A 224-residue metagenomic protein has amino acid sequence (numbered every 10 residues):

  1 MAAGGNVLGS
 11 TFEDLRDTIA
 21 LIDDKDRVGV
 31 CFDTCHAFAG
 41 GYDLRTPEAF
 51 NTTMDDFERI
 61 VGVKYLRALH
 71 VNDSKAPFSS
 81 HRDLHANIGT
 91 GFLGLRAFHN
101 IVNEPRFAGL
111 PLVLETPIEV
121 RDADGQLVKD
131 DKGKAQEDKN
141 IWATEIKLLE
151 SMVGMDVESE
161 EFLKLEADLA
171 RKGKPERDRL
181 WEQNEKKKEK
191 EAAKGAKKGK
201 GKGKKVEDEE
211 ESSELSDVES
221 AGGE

Functional and structural regions predicted by a protein language model:
M1-T90: Acidic/histidine-rich catalytic cores of soluble enzymes
G9-D17, E48-D55, R82-H99, D122-S159: Short, electropositive alpha-helical surface patch
V28-F32, V102, A108-L110: Glycine/serine-rich loop-strand microenvironments at binding/catalytic pocket rims
E58, G62, G94, D178-W181 (+1 more regions): Glycine-centered helix-coil hinge/cap
Y65-R67, A108-L112: A short pocket-lining beta-strand/turn micro-motif at the edge of beta-sheets
P111-E119: Short acidic/histidine-rich active-site segments
D124-E224: Mixed-charge, low-complexity intrinsically disordered regions
